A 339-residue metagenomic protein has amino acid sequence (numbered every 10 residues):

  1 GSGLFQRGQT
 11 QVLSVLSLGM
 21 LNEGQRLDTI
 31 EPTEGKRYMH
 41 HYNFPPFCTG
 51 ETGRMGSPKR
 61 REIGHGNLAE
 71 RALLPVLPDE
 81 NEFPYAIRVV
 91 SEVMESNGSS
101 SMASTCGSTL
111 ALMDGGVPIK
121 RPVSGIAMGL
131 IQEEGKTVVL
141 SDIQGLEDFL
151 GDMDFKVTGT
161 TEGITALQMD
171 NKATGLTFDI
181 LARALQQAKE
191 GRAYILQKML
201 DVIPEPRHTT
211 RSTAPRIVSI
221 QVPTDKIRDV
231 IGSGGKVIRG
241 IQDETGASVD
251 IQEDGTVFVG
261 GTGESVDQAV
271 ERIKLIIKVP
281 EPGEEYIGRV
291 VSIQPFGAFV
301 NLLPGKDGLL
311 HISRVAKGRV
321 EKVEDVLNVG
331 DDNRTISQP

Functional and structural regions predicted by a protein language model:
S2-L16, N97-V117, R228-I238: Conserved phosphate/anionic-ligand binding catalytic regions in large, soluble enzymes, centered on
G3-Y85, G163-D170, L176-T177, L181-A182: Glycine-rich, flexible beta-strand/loop modules in the N-terminal catalytic cores of phosphate-handling
M20, P45-G50, E70-F83, V89 (+9 more regions): Conserved helix-loop functional segments at active or binding sites
R26-P46, E51-R54, A103, K172-V202 (+2 more regions): Conserved glycine-bearing catalytic or ligand-binding loops at nucleotide- and phosphate-handling centers of large
H41-C48, E80-P84, T158-G163, T174 (+3 more regions): Flexible hinge/switch segments at interdomain interfaces of large molecular machines
S91, E95, T165-N171, T213-K226 (+1 more regions): Short, hydrophobic beta-strand segments
L112-H208: Mobile "lid/hinge" segments at catalytic clefts and subdomain interfaces of large enzymes
P215-I217, T224-P339: Single-stranded RNA-binding regions, centering on S1/OB-family and related RNA-binding modules
